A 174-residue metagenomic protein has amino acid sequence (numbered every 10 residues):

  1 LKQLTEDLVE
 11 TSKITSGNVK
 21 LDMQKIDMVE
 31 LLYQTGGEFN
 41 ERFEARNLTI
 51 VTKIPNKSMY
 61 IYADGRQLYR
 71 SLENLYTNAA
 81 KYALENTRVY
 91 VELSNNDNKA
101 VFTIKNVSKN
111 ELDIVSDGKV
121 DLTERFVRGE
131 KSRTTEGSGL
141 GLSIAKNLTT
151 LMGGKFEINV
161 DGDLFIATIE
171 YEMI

Functional and structural regions predicted by a protein language model:
S16-L21, Y60-A63: Conserved micro-motifs of the catalytic ATP-binding
D22-K25, E44, T49-M59: Conserved catalytic submotifs in the C-terminal HATPase_c
D22-N40: A conserved beta-strand-to-alpha-helix junction within the catalytic ATP-binding
A79-A80: Short helix-loop "hinge" at the ATP-lid/N-box region of the Bergerat-fold HATPase_c
N86-N98: Short beta-strand/loop element within the Bergerat-fold HATPase_c
E111-V127: Short conserved segment of the HATPase_c
G153-G154: Conserved glycine-rich
